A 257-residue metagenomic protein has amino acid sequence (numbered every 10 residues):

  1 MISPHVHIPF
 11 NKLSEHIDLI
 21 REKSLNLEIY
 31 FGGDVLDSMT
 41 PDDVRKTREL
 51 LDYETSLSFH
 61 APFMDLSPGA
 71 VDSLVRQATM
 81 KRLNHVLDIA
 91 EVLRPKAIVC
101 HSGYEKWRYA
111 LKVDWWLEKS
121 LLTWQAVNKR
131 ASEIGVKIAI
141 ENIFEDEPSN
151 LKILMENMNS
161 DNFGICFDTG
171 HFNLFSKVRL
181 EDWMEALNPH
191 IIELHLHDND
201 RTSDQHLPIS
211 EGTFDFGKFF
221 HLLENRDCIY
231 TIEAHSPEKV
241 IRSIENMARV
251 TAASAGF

Functional and structural regions predicted by a protein language model:
M1-I2, S14-R21, K96, P148-F163 (+1 more regions): Histidine-acidic metal/acid-base catalytic patches
M1-L87, E91, A255-F257: N-terminal pre-domain/capping segments
I2-I8, L27-I29, L57-A61, I98-C100 (+4 more regions): Hydrophobic faces of well-ordered beta-strands that scaffold small-molecule active sites in alpha/beta enzyme cores
H7-E15, F31-V44, S67-G69, R108 (+4 more regions): Acidic-and-aromatic substrate-binding clefts and catalytic sites of carbohydrate-active enzymes
K23, D52-E54, L93, E133-I134 (+2 more regions): Helix C-cap/helix->beta junction micro-motif
P41-K46, V75-L83, V113-W124, K177-A186 (+1 more regions): Charged helix-capping and loop-helix junction motifs
T47-M64, K119-E133, F216-L222: Alpha-helix-loop-beta-strand connector modules within alpha/beta enzyme cores
V71-G164: Active-site acidic/histidine proton-transfer and metal-coordination neighborhood in alpha/beta enzyme cores
